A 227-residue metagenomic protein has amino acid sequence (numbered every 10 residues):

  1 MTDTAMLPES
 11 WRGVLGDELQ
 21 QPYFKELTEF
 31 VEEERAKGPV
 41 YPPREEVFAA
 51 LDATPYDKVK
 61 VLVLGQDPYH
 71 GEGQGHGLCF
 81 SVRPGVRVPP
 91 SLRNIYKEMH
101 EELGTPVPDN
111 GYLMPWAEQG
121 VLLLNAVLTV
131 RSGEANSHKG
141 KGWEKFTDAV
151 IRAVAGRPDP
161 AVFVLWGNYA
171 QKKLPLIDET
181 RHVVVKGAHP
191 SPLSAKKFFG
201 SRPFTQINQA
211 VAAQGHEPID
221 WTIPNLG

Functional and structural regions predicted by a protein language model:
A5-S10, D17-L165, Y169-K172, I177-K186 (+4 more regions): A polyanion-binding, active-site-adjacent surface
